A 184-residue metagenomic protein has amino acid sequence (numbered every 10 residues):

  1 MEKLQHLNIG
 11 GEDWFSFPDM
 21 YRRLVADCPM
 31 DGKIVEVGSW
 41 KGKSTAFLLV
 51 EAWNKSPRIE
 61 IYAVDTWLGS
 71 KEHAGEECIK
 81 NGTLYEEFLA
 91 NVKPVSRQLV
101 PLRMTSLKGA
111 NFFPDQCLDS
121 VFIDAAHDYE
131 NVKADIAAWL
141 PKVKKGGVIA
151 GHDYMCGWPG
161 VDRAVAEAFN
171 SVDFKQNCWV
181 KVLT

Functional and structural regions predicted by a protein language model:
M1-T184: A short alpha-helical cap/connector motif
